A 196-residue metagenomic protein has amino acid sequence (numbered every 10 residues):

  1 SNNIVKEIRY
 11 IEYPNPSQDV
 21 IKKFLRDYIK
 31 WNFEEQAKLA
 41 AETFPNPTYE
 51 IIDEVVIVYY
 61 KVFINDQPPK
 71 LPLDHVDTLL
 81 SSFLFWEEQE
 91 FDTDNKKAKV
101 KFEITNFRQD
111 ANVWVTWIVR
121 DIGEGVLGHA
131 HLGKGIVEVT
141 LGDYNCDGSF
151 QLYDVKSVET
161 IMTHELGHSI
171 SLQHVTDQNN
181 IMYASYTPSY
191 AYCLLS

Functional and structural regions predicted by a protein language model:
S1-N2, L194-S196: Short, intrinsically disordered, charge-balanced linker/junction segments flanking boundaries in proteins
N2-L73, E87: Disordered inhibitory propeptide/activation segment of secreted metzincin zinc metalloprotease zymogens, centered on
F63-N65, I118, G142, S185: Generic beta-structure capping elements
N65-P69, Y144-G148, P188-S189: A short, flexible beta-alpha/helix-coil linker loop
L73-D177: Metzincin-family zinc-dependent endopeptidase catalytic domain
Q173-L195: Post-HEXXH active-site segment of zinc metalloproteases
